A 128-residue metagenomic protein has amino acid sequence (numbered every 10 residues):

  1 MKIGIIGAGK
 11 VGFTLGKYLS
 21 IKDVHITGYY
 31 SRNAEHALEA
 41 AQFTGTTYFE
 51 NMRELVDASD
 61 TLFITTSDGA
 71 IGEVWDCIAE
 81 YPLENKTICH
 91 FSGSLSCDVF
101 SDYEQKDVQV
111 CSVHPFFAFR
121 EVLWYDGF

Functional and structural regions predicted by a protein language model:
M1-E50, E54: NAD(P)+-binding Rossmann beta1-loop-alpha1 motif at the extreme N-terminus of oxidoreductases
G16-Y18, A41-Q42, W75-I78, F100-Y103 (+1 more regions): Short amphipathic alpha-helical segments
I21-V24, F43, L83-E84, Q105-V110: Short, well-ordered coil/turn elements that cap or connect secondary structure elements
I26, S59, E84-K86, D107 (+1 more regions): A general structural motif
Y30, F49, F63, C89 (+1 more regions): Hydrophobic/aromatic beta-strand patches that form the interior of the parallel beta-sheet core in alpha/beta enzyme
N51-Y103: Rossmann-fold NAD(P) dinucleotide-binding segment
S92-F128: Rossmann-fold dinucleotide-binding core
